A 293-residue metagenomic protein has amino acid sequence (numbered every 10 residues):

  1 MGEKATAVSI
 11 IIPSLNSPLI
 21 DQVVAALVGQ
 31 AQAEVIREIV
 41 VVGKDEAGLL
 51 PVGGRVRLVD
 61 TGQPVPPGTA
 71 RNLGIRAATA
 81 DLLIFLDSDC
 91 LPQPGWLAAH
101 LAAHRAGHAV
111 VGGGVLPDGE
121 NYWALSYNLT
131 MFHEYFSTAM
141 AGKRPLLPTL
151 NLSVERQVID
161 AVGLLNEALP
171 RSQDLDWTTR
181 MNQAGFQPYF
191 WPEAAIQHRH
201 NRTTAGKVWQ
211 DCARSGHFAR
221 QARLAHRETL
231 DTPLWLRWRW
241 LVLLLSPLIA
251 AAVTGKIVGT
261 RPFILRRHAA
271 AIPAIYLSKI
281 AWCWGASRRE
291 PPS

Functional and structural regions predicted by a protein language model:
N16-A31: Short, well-formed alpha-helical segments that are part of the catalytic scaffolds of diverse glycosyltransferases
T61-A78: Glycine-rich, basic loop-to-helix element that forms the pyrophosphate-binding segment of sugar-nucleotide handling
T79-A80, P148-V162: Conserved nucleotide-sugar donor-binding and metal-coordinating catalytic region shared by glycosyltransferases
L83: Short aromatic/hydrophobic "clamp" motif used to bind/position activated sugar donors
G95-A124: Conserved donor NDP-sugar-binding/catalytic core segment of glycosyltransferases
G113-G114, Y127-P145: Short, flexible, basic/aromatic active-site loop/helix in glycosyltransferases
R171-T179: Acidic donor-binding loop at a coil-to-helix junction in glycosyltransferase catalytic cores that engages
P188, A195-P273, S278: Active-site-adjacent helix/loop segment of glycosyltransferases that harbors family-specific signature motifs
